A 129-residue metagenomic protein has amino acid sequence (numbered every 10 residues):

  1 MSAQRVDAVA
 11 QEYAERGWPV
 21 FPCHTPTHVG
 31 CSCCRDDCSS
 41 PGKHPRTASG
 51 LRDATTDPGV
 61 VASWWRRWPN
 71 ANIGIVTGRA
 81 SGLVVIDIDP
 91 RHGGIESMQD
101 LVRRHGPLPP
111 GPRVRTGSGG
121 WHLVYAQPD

Functional and structural regions predicted by a protein language model:
M1-D129: Conserved phosphate/metal-binding and DNA-contacting active-site motifs used in DNA phosphodiester-bond processing
